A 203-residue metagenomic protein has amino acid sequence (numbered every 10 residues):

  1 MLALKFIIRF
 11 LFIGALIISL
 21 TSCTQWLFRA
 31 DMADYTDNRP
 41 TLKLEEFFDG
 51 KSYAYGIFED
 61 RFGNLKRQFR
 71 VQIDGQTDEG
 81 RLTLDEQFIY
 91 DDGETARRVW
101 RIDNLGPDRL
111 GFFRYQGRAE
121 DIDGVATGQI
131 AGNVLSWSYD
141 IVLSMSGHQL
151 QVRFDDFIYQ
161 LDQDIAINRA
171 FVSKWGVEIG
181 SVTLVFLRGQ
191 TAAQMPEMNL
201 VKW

Functional and structural regions predicted by a protein language model:
L2-D49, Y55-N64, A192-W203: Amphipathic/hydrophobic helical signal segments and adjacent flexible N-terminal regions that mediate secretion
T24-Q25, A33-R39, T77, Y90 (+2 more regions): Sequence-level preference for short, compositionally simple segments enriched in small aliphatic or small polar residues
T36-P40, R70-V71, D121-V125, R153-D155: Short structured motifs
D49, E79, G132, D162-Q163: Residue-level signal for tight coil/turn positions that link beta-strands
Y55, E59-M145: Central antiparallel beta-sheet cores of small beta-barrel/beta-sandwich binding domains
L65-V71, Q149-F154, E178-G180: Amphipathic hydrophobic-ligand
S144-H148, D156-Y159: Exposed beta-sheet edge/beta-hairpin loop segments within beta-rich domains
D155-W203: Glycine-rich, aromatic-bearing surface loops/beta-hairpins
